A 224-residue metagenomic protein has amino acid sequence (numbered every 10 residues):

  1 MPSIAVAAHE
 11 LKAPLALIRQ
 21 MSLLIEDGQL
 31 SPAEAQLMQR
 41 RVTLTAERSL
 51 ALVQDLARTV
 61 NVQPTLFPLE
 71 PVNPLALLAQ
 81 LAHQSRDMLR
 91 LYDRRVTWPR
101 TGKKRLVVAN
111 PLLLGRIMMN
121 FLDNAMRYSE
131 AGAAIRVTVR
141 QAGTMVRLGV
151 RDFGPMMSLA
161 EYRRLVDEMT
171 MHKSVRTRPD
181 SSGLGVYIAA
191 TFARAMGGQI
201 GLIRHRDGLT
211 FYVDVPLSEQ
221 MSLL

Functional and structural regions predicted by a protein language model:
Q20-P32: Conserved C-terminal segment of the DHp
L44-L52: Short alpha-helical segment of the dimerization/phosphotransfer core of two-component systems
V62-P68, L106-A109: Conserved micro-motifs of the catalytic ATP-binding
M88-W98: Short conserved segments within the C-terminal catalytic ATPase subdomain
M157-M171: Short conserved segment of the HATPase_c
